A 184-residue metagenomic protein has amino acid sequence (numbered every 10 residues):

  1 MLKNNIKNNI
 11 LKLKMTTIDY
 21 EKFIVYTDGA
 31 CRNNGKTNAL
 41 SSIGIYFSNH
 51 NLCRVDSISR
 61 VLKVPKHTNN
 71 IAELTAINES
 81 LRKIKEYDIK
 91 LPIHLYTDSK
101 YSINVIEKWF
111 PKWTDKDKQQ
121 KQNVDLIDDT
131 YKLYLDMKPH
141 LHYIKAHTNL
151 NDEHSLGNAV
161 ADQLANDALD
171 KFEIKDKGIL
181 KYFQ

Functional and structural regions predicted by a protein language model:
M1-L2, L95: Intrinsic structural disorder
K3-N4, N8: Polybasic, lysine-rich low-complexity intrinsically disordered segments
N9-T75, R82-K83, A159-Q163, D167-L169 (+1 more regions): RNase H-like nuclease fold core
A30-K36, I77-A159: RNase H catalytic domain
Q120-N123, D162-K175: Acidic, His- and aromatic-enriched active-site or binding-groove loops in soluble protein domains that engage sugars
E173-Q184: Short, flexible loop/turn segments with low-complexity composition
